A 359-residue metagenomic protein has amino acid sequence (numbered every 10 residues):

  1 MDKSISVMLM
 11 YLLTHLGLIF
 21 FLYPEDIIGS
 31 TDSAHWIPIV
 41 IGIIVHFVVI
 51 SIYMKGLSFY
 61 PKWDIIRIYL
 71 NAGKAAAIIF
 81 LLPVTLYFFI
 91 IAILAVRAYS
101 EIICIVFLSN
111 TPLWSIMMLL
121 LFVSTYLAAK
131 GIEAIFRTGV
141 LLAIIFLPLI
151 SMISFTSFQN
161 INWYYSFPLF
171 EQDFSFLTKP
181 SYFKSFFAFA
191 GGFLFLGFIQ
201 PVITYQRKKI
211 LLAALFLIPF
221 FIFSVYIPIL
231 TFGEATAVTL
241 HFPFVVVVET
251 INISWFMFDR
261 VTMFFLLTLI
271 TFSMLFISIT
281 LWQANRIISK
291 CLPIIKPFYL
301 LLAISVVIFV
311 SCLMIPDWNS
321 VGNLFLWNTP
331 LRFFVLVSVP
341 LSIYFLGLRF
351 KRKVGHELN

Functional and structural regions predicted by a protein language model:
S4-Y23, P38, G42, H46 (+8 more regions): Hydrophobic, membrane-embedded alpha-helices of multi-pass small-molecule transporters
L16-L113, F122, F334, S338-L341: Membrane helical hairpin/interfacial module
G29, E101-C104, L121-L142, P201-Y205 (+1 more regions): Membrane-water interface regions at transmembrane-helix termini and the short interhelical loops of multi-pass membrane
I41-I52, T85-A95, S124, I145-S157 (+2 more regions): Selective recognition of specific alpha-helical transmembrane segments in multi-pass small-molecule
F89-V96, A128, I145-E171, F186 (+1 more regions): Hydrophobic alpha-helical segments and their helix-loop junctions in multi-pass secondary transporters
Y99, W114, L127-S157, N328-P340: Membrane-interface loop-to-helix entry segments
F232-V261: Membrane-interface interhelical connector segments
L292-Y299, C312-F334: Extracellular/periplasmic helix-loop-helix junctions in multi-pass membrane proteins
